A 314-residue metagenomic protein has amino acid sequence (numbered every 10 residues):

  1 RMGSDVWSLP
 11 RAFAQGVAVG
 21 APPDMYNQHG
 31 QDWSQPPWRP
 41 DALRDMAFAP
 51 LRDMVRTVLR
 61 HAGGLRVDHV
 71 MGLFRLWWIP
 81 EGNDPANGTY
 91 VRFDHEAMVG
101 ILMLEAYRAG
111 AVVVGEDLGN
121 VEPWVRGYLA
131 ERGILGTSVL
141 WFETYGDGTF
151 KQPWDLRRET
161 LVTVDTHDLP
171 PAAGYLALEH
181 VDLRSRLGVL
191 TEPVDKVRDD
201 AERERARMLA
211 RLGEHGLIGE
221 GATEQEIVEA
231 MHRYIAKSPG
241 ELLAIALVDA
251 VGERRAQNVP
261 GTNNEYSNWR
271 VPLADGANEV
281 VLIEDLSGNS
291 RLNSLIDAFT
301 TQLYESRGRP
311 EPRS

Functional and structural regions predicted by a protein language model:
R1-A244, V248-D249, N264-E265, R270-N278: Alpha-amylase-like alpha-glycosidases and glucanotransferases acting on alpha-linked glucans and related
G221, G252-R313: Structured C-terminal cap/extension of enzyme domains
